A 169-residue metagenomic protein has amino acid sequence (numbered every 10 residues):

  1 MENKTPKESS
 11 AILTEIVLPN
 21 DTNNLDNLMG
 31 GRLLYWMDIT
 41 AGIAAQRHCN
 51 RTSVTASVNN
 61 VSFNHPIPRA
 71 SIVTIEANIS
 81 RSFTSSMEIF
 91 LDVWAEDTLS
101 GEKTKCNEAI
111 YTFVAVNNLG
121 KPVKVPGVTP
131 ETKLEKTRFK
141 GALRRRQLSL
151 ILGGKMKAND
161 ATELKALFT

Functional and structural regions predicted by a protein language model:
N3, K7-L13, P68-I72, S80-T169: HotDog/MaoC-like acyl-thioester-processing domains
I16-D21: A short small-residue
T22-L34, L167-T169: A conserved, well-ordered hydrophobic junction motif at loop->secondary-structure transitions
L28-R32, W36, R69, E88: Long, compositionally biased, intrinsically disordered segments
R32-N50: Active-site helix/loop of acyl-thioester processing domains in fatty-acid/polyketide metabolism, spanning hotdog-fold
